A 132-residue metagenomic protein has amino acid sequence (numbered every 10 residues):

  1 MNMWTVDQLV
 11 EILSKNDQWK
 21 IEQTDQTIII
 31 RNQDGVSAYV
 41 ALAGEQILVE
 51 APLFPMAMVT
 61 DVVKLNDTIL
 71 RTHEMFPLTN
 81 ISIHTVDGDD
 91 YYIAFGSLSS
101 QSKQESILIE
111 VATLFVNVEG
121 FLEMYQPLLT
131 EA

Functional and structural regions predicted by a protein language model:
M1, T5-Q8, A57-L65, S106 (+2 more regions): Short amphipathic alpha-helical segments
M1-Y39, E74-T79, I83-H84: Charge-rich, low-complexity N-terminal segments
I12, N16, T68-M75, E110-M124: Conserved short hydrophobic interaction patches
T27-I28, I47, D90-Y92: Hydrophobic residues embedded in beta-strands of well-ordered beta-sheets
R31, A38-F54: Short, well-structured hydrophobic secondary-structure segments
Y39, V49, M58-T60, K103-E105: Intrinsically disordered, low-complexity acidic/polar segments
E50-D90: Short, internal acidic amphipathic alpha-helical interface segments that mediate docking to partner proteins
S82-A112, V116-A132: Well-ordered alpha/beta subsegment
